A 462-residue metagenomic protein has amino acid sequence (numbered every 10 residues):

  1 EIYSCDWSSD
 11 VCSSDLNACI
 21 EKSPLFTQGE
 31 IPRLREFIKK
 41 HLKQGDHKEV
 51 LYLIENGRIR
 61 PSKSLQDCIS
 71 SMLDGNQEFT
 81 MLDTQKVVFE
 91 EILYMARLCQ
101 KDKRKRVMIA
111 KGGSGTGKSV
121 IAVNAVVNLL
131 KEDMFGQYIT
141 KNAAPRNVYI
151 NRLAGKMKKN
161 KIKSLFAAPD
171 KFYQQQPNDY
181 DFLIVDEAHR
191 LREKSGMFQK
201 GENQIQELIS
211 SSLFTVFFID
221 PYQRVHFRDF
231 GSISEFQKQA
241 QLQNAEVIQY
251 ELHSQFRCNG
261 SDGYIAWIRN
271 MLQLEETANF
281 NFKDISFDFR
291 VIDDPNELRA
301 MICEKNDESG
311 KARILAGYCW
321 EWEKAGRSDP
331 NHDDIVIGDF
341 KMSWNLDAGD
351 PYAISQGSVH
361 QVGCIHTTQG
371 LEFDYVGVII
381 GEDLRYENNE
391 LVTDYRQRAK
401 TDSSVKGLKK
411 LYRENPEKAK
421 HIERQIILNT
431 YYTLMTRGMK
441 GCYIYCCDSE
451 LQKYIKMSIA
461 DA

Functional and structural regions predicted by a protein language model:
I2-V11: Single conserved hydrophobic/aromatic residue that forms the stacking wall/gate of nucleotide- or nucleobase-binding
D10-D67: Interdomain "pre-motor" coupling segment immediately N-terminal to P-loop NTPase/helicase cores
S62, Q77-R106: N-terminal pre-P-loop "Q-motif" helix
A110: Hydrophobic anchor at the beta1->P-loop junction of P-loop NTPases
K118: Conserved lysine of the Walker
A122, H226-G231, A245-A266, Q273-E390: Conserved helicase/translocase motor-coupling segment
K158-K305, G310: Conserved P-loop NTPase catalytic core
V216, Q361-I365, Q369-A462: C-terminal accessory regions
